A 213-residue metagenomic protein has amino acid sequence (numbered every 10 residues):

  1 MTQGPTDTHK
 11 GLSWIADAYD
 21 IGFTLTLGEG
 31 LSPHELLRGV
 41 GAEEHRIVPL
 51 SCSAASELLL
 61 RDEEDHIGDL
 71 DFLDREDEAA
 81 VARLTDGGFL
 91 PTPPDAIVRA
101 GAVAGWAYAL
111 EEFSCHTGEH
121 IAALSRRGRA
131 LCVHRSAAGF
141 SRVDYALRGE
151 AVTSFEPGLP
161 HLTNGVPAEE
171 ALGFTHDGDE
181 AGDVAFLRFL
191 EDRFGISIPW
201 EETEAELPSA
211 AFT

Functional and structural regions predicted by a protein language model:
T2-L12, S136-T213: Long, compositionally biased intrinsically disordered terminal regions
G4-P160: Hydrophobic alpha-helical segments that drive targeting, anchoring, or assembly
